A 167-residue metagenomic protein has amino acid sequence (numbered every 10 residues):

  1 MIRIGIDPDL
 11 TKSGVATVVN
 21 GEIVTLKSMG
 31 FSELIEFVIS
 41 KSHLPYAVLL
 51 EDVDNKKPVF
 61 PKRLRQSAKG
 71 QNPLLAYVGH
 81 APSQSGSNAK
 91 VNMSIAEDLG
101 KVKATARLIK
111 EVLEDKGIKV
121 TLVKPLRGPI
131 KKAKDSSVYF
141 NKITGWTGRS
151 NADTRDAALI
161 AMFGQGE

Functional and structural regions predicted by a protein language model:
M1-E167: Phosphate- and other anionic-substrate recognition elements at nucleic-acid/protein interfaces
